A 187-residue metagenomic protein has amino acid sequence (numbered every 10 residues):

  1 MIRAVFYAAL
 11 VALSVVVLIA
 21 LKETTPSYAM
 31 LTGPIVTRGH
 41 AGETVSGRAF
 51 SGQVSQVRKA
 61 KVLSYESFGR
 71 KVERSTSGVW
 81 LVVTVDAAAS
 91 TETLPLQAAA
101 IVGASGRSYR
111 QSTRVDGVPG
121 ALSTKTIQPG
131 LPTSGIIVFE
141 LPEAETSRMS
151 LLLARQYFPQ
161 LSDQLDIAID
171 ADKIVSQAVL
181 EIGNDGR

Functional and structural regions predicted by a protein language model:
M1-V82, D86-R187: Conserved functional micro-motifs across diverse proteins
